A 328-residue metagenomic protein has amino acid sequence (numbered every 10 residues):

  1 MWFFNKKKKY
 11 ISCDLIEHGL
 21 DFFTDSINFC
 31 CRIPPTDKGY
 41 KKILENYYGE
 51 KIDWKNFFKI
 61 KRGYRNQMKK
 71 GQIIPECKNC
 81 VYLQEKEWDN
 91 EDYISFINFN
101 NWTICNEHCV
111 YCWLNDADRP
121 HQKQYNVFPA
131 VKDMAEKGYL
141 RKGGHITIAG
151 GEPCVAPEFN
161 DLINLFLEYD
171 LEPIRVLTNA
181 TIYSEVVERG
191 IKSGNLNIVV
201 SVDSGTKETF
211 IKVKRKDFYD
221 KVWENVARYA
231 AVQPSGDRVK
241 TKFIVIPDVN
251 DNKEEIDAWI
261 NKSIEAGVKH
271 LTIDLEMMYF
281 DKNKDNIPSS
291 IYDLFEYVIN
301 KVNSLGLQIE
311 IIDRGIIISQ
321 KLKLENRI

Functional and structural regions predicted by a protein language model:
W2-K86, N252, W259, S263-I328: Accessory C-terminal segments flanking Radical SAM cores
P35-L44, Q84-I94, L114-K123: Iron-sulfur (Fe-S) cluster-binding segments and ferredoxin-like electron-carrier domains, especially [2Fe-2S]
K78-N79, E107-L114: C-type cytochrome heme c attachment motif
I94-I104, W113-F128, L140-A156, L167-S184 (+4 more regions): Core AdoMet radical
V131-A135, I163, V187-E188, W223-A230 (+2 more regions): Generic structural signal for well-ordered alpha-helices, preferentially at hydrophobic/aromatic core positions
Y139, R189-N195, A231-P234, S263-E265: Acidic (Asp/Glu)-rich catalytic clusters
E158-N164, S184-K192, D251-D257: Distinct, well-ordered alpha-helical segments
Y169-L171, V232-G236, A266-G267, L305-L307: Short helix-capping segments at alpha-helix termini
